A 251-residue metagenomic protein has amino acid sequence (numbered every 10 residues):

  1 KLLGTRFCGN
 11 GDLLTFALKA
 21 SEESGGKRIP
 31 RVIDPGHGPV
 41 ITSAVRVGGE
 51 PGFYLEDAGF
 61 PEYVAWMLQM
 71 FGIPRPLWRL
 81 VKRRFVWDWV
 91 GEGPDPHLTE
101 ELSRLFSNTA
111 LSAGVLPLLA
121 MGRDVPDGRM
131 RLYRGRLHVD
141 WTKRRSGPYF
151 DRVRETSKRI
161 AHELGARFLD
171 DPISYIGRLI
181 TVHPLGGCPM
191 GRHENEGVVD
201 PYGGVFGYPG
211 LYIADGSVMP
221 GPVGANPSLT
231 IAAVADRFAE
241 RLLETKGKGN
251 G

Functional and structural regions predicted by a protein language model:
K1-F106, K246-G251: Mid-to-C-terminal "cap/lid" subdomains and adjacent gly/pro-rich loops that border and regulate access to redox
G9, S21, F168, P227 (+1 more regions): Catalytic cofactor-binding cores of redox enzymes
L14, S21-S24, V47-G48, F60 (+5 more regions): Short, glycine-/Ser/Thr-/acidic-enriched flexible segments
M67-H162: C-terminal catalytic lobe of FAD-dependent flavoproteins
E101, V115-L119, P126, L137-G221: A glycine-rich dinucleotide-binding beta-alpha-beta segment and adjacent secondary-structure elements that constitute
S157-A161, A235-G249: Internal hydrophobic alpha-helix adjacent to the cofactor/substrate pocket in enzyme cavities
G221-L242: A conserved FAD-binding loop/helix module that cradles the flavin
